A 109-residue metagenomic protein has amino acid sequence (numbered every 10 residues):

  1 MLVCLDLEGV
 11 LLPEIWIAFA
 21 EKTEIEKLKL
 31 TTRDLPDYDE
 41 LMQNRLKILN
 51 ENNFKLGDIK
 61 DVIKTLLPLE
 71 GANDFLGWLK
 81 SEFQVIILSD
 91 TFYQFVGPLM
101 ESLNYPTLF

Functional and structural regions predicted by a protein language model:
L2-F109: Alpha-helical substrate-recognition element adjacent to the catalytic core
